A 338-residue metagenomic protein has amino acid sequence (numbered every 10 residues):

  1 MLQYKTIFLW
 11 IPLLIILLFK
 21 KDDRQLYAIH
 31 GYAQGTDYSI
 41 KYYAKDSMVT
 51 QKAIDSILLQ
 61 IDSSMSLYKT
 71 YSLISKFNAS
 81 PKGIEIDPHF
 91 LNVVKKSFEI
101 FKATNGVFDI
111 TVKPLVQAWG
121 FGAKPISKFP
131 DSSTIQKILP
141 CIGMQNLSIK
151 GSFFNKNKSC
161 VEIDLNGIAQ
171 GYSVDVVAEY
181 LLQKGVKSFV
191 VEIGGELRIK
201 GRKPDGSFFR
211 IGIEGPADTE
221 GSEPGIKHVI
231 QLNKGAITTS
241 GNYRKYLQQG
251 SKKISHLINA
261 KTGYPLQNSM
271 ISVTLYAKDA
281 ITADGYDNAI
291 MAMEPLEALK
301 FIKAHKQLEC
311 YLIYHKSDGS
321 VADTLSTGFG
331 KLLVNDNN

Functional and structural regions predicted by a protein language model:
L2-N338: Mature catalytic core of soluble alpha/beta enzymes
